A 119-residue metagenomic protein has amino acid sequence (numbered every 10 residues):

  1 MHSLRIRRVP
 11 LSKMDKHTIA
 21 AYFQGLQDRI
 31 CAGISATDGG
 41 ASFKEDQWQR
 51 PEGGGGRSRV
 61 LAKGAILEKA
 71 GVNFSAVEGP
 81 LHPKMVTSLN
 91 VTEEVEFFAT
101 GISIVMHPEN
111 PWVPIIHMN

Functional and structural regions predicted by a protein language model:
M1-K13: N-terminal amphipathic/basic-hydrophobic helices that include classical n-h-c signal peptides and signal-anchor
R7-P10, A32, W112: Intrinsically disordered, low-complexity segments enriched in polar/charged small residues
D15-N90: Gly/Pro-rich turn-and-neighbor structural signature
F74-N119: Aromatic- and glycine-enriched beta-alpha-beta binding-site module
